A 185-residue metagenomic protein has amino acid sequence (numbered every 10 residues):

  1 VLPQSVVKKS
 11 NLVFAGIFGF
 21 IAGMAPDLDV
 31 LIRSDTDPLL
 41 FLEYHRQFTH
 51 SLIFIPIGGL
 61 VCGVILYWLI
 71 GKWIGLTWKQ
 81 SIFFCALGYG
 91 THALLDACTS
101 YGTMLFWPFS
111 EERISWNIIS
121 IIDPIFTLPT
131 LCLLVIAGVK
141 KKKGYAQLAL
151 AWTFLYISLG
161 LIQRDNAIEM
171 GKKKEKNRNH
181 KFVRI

Functional and structural regions predicted by a protein language model:
V1-R184: N-terminal membrane-targeting hydrophobic helices
